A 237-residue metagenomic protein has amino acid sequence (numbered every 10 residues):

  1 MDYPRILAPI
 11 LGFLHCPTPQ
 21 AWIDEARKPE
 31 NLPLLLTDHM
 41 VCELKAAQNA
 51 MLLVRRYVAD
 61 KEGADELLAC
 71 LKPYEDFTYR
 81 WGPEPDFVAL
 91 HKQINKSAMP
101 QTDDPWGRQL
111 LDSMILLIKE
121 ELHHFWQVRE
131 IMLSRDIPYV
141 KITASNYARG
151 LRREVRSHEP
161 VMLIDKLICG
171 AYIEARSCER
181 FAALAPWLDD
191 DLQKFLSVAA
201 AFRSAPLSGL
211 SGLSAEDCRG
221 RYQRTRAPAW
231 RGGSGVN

Functional and structural regions predicted by a protein language model:
M1-N237: Non-heme di-metal
